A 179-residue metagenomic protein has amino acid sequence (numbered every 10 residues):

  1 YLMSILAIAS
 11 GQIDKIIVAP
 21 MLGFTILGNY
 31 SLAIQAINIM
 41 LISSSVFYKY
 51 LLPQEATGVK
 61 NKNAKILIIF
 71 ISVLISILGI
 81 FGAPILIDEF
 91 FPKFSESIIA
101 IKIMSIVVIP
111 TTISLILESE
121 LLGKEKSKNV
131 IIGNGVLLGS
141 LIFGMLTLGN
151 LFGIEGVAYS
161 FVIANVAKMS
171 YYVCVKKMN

Functional and structural regions predicted by a protein language model:
M3, D14-I16, K49-P53, E118-S119 (+1 more regions): Interfacial helix-capping/hinge residues at the ends of transmembrane alpha-helices
M3-L6, N61-I69, I101, L121-F143 (+2 more regions): Alpha-helical transmembrane segments of multi-pass membrane transporters/permeases
D14-V18, I26-S44, V166: Alpha-helical transmembrane segments of polytopic membrane transporters and translocases
I16, P20, I42-V46, S76-P84 (+2 more regions): Membrane-embedded alpha-helical segments of multi-pass transporters/permeases
T25-L27, A83-P84, S95-I98, E125-K128 (+2 more regions): Membrane-interface helix-loop junctions in multi-pass transport and translocation proteins
Q35-N38, S72, V108, N134-G139 (+1 more regions): Residue-level recognition of pore/gate-forming positions within transmembrane alpha-helices of multi-pass
I37-V59, E120-G123: Helix-loop junctions and terminal segments of transmembrane helices in multi-pass membrane transport/translocation
F81-I116, E155: Interfacial segments at transmembrane-helix termini and the short loops linking adjacent helices
